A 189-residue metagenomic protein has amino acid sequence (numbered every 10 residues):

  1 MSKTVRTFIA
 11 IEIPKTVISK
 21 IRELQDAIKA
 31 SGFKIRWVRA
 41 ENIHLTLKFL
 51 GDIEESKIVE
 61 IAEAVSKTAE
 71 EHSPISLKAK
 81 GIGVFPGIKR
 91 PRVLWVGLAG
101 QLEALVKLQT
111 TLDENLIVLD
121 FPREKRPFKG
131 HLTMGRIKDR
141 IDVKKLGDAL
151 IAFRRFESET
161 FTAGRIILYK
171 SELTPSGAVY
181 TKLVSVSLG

Functional and structural regions predicted by a protein language model:
M1-G189: Histidine-dependent nucleotide/RNA phosphoesterase domain, centered on the 2H-phosphoesterase fold with its duplicated
